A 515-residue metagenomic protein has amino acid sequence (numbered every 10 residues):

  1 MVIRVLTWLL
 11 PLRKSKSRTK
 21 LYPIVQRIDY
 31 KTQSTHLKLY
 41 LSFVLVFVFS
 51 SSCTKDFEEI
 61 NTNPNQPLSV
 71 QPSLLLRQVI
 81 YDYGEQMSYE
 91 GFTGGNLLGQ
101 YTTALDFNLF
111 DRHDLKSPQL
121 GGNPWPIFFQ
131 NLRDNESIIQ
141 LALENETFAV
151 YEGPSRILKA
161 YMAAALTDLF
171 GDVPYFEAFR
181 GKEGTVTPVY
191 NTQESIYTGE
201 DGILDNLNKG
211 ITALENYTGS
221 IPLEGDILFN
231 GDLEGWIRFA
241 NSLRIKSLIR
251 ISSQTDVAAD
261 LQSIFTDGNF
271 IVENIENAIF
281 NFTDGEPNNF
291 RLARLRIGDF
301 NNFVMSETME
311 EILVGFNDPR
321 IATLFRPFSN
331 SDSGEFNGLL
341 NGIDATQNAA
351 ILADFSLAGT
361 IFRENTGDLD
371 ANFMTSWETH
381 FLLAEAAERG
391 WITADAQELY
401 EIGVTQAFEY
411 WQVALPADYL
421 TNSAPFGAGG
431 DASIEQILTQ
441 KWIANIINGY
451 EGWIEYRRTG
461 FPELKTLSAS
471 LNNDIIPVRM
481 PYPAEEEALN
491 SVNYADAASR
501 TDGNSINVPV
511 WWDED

Functional and structural regions predicted by a protein language model:
M1-T62: Bacterial Sec-dependent N-terminal signal peptides
L10, C53, N288-N317, I321-F325 (+2 more regions): Long, intrinsically disordered, low-complexity segments
C53-T102, N108, D114, P118-G121 (+6 more regions): Membrane-proximal, proline-rich intrinsically disordered regions
K55-E58, T360, L415-L420: Short acidic (Asp/Glu) and glycine-rich catalytic loops that position anionic groups and cofactors
S69-S73, A104-L158, M162-V413, G429-I434 (+1 more regions): Structured, solvent-exposed acidic/aromatic patches
L74-E85, E385, T439-N448, I454: Short, hydrophobic/amphipathic alpha-helical patches that form generic packing surfaces within helical domains
A407-E409, L420-A424: C-terminal beta-barrel architecture of Gram-negative outer-membrane proteins
